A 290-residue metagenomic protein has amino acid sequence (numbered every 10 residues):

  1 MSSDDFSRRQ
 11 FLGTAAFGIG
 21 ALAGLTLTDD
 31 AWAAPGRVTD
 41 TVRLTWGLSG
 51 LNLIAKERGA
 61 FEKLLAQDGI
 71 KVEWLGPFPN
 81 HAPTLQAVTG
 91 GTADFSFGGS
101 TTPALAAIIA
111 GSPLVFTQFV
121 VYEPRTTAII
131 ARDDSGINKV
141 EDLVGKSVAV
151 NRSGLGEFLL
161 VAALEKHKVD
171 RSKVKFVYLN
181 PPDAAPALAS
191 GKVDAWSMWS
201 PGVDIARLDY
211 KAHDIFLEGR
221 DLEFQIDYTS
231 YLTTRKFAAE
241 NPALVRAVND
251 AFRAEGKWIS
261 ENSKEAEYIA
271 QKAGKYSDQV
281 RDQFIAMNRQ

Functional and structural regions predicted by a protein language model:
S2-I19: N-terminal secretory signal peptides and thylakoid transit peptides that target proteins across membranes
G20-A21, A31: Cleavable N-terminal signal peptides
A34-D170, K175-Y178, D194-S200, I215-F216 (+1 more regions): Short, glycine-/small- and polar/acidic-enriched structural segments that line small-molecule recognition paths
E57, N80, T84, P103 (+7 more regions): Stable alpha-helical elements in mature extracytoplasmic
V120-A131, A212-A238, V245, M287-R289: Periplasmic-binding protein-like
A184-V193: Loop-centered beta-sheet repeat module
A239-Q290: Secondary-structure end/capping motifs
